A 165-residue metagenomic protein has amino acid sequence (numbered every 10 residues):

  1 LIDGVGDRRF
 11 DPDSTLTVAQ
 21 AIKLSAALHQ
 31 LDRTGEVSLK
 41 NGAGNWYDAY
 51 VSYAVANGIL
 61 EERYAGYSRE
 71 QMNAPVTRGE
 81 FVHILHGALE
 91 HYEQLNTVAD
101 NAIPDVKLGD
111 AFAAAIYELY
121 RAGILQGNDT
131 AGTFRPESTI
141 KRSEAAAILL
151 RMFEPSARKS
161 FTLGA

Functional and structural regions predicted by a protein language model:
D3-A19, S25-G79, H86-A114, L125-T139 (+1 more regions): Feature responds to low-complexity, polar/acidic, surface-exposed segments characteristic of secreted/exported proteins
K141-I148: C-terminal/domain-terminus segments
